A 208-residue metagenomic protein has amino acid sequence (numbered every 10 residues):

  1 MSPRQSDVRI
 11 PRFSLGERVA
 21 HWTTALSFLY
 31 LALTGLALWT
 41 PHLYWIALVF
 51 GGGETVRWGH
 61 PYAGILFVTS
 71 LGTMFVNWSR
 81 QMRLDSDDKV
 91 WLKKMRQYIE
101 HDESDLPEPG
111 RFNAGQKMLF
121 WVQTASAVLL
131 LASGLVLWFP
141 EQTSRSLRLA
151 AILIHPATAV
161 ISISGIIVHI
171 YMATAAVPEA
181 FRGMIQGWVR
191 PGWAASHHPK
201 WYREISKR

Functional and structural regions predicted by a protein language model:
M1-R208: Membrane-embedded alpha-helical bundles that constitute the cytochrome b-like, heme-associated redox core of multi-pass
